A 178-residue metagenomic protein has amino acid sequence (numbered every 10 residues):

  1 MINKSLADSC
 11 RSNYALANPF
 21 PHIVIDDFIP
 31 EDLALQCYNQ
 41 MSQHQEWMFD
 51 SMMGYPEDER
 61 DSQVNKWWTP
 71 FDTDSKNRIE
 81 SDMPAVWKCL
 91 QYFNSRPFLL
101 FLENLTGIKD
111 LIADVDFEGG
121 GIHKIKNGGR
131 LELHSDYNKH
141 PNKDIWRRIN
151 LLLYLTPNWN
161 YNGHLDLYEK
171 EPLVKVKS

Functional and structural regions predicted by a protein language model:
I2-N3, R11-L105: Non-heme Fe(II)/2-oxoglutarate
S81-S178: Catalytic core of non-heme Fe(II) oxygenases with the double-stranded beta-helix
